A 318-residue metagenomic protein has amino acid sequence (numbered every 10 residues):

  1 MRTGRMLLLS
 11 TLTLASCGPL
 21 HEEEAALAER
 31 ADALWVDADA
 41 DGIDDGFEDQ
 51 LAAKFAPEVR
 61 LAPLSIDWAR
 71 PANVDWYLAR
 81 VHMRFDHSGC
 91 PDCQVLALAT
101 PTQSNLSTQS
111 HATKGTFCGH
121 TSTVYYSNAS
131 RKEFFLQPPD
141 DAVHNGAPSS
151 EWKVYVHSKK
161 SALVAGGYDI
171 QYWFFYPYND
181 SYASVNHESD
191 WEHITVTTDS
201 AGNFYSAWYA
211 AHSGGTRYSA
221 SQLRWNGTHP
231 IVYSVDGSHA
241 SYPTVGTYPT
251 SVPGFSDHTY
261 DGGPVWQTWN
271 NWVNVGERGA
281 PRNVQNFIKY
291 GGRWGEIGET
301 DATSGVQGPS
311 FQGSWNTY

Functional and structural regions predicted by a protein language model:
R2-L9: Sec-dependent signal peptide recognition, specifically the positively charged N-region followed immediately by
S10-T11, W35: Exposed boundary/loop context
L14-S16: C-terminal motif of bacterial Sec signal peptides marking the signal peptidase cleavage site
G18-L20: Bacterial signal peptide processing site
A28-L34: Fibrous stalk/shaft segments of extracellular and virion attachment machinery
W35-E192, G202-Y318: A domain-level signal for the mature, folded cores of soluble proteins
T197-A201: Short beta-strand micro-motifs enriched in acidic
